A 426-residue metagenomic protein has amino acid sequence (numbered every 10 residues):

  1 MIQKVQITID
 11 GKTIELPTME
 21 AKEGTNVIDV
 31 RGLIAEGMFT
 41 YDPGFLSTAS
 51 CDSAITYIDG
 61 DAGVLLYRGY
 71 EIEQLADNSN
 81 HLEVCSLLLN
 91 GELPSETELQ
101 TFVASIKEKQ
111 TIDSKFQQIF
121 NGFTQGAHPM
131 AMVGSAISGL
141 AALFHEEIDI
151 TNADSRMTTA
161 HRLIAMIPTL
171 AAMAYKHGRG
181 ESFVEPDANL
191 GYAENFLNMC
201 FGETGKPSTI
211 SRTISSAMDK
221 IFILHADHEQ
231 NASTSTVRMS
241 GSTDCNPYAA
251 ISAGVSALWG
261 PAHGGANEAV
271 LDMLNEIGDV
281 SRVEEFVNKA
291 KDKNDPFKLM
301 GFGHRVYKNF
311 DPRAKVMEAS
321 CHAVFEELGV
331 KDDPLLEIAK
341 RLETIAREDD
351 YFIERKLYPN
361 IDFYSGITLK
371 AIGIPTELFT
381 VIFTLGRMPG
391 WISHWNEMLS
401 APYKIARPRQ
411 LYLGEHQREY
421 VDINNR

Functional and structural regions predicted by a protein language model:
M1-R426: Non-transmembrane, aqueous-exposed alpha-helical and coiled segments at domain scale
